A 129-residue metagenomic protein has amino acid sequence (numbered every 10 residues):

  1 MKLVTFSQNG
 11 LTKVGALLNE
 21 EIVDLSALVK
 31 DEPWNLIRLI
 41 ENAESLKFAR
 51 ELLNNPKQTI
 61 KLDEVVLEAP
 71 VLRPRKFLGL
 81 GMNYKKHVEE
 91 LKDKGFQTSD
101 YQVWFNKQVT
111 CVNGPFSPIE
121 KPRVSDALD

Functional and structural regions predicted by a protein language model:
M1-T98, Q102: N-terminal non-catalytic cap/leader segment that marks the start of a structured domain
L11, A127-D129: C-terminal structural segment of proteins
F96-G114, D129: Structural signature of FAD isoalloxazine-binding scaffolds in flavoprotein oxidoreductases
V112-S125: Active-site glycine-rich loop that binds ribose-phosphate moieties when present
